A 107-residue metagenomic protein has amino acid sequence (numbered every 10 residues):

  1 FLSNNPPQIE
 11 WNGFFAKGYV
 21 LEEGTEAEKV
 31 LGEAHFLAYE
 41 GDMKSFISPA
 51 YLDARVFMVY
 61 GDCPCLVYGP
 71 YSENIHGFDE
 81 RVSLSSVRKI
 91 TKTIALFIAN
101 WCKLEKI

Functional and structural regions predicted by a protein language model:
F1-I107: Metal-dependent amide/peptide-bond hydrolase catalytic core, centered on the "pita-bread" metallohydrolase fold
